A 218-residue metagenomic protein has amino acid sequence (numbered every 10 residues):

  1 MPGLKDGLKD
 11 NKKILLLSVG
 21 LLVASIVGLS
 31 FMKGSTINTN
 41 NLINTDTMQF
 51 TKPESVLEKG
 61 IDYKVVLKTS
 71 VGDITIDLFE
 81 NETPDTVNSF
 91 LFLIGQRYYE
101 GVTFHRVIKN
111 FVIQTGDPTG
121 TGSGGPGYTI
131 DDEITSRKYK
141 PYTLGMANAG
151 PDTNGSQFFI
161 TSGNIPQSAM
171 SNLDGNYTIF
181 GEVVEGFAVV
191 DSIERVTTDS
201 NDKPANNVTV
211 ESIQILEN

Functional and structural regions predicted by a protein language model:
M1-N218: Cyclophilin-like peptidyl-prolyl cis-trans isomerases
